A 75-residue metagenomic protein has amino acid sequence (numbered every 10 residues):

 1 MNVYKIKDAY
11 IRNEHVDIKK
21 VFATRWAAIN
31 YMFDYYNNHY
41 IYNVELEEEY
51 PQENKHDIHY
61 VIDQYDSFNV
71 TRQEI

Functional and structural regions predicted by a protein language model:
M1-D17: Short aromatic-glycine-(Arg/Gly/Cys) micro-motifs in beta-strand/loop hairpins
V3, A9, A23-W26, R72: Surface-exposed charge patches in extracellular/virion surface proteins
I11-V16, I29, S67-R72: Short, surface-exposed beta-strand/loop "edge" segments at domain boundaries and coil↔beta transitions
R12, V21, R25-W26, K55-I58: Alpha-helical interaction segments
V16-N38: Short, flexible N-terminal segments of the mature chain
D34-I75: Short, mixed-charge low-complexity intrinsically disordered segments
